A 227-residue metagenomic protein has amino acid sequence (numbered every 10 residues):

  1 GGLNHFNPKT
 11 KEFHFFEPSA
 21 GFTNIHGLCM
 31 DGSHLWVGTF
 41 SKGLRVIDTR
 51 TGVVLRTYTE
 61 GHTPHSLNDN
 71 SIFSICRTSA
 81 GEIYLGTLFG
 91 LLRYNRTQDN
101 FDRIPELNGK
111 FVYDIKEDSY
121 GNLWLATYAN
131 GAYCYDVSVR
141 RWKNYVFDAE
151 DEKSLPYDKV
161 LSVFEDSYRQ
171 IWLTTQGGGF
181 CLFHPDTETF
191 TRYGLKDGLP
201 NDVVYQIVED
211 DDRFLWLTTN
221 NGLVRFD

Functional and structural regions predicted by a protein language model:
G1-D227: Carboxylate-rich, polar loop motifs that coordinate divalent cations or form catalytic acidic clusters
